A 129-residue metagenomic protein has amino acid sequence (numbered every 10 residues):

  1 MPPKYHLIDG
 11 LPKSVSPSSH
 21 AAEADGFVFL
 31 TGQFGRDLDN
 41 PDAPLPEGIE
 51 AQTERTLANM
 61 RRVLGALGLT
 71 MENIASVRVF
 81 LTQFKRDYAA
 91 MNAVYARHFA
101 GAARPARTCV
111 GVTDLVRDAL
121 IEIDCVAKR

Functional and structural regions predicted by a protein language model:
M1-A75, L81-R129: N-terminal presequence-like segments and the immediate start of the first folded domain
